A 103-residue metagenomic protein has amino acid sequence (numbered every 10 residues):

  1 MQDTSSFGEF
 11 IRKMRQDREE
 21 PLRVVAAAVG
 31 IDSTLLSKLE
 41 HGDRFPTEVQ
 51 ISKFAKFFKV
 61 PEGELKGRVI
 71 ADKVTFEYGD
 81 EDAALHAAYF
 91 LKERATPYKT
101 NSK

Functional and structural regions predicted by a protein language model:
M1-D17: A short, Lys/Arg-rich alpha-helix, primarily the initiator
I11, L22, S33, E48-I51: Helix-turn-helix DNA-binding elements, focusing on the entry/boundary residues of the two helices that contact DNA
R15, A26, A55: The alpha-helix within a helix-turn-helix
Q16, G30, H41-D43, I70: Residue-level detection of the helix-turn-helix DNA-binding "recognition helix"
E19-K38: Short alpha-helical DNA-recognition segment
T47-E64: DNA major-groove recognition helix of helix-turn-helix/homeodomain DNA-binding modules
G67-K103: Interfacial/linker helices and their anchor residues that mediate assembly or domain coupling
